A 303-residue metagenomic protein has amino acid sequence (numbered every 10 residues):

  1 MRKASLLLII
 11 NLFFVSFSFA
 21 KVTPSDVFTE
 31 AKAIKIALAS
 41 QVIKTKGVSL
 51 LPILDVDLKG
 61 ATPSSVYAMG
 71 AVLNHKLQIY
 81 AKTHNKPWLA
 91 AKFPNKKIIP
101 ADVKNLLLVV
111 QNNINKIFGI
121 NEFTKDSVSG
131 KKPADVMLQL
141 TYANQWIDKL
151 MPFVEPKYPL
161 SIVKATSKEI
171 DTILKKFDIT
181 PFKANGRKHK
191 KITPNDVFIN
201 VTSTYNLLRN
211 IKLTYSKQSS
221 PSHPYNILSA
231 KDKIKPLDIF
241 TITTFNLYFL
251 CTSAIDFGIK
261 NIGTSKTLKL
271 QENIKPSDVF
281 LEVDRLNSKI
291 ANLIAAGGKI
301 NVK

Functional and structural regions predicted by a protein language model:
M1-A20: Classical Sec-dependent N-terminal signal peptides that target proteins to the secretory pathway
K21-K303: Mature extracytoplasmic or organellar-lumen-exposed domains after removal of signal/transit peptides
